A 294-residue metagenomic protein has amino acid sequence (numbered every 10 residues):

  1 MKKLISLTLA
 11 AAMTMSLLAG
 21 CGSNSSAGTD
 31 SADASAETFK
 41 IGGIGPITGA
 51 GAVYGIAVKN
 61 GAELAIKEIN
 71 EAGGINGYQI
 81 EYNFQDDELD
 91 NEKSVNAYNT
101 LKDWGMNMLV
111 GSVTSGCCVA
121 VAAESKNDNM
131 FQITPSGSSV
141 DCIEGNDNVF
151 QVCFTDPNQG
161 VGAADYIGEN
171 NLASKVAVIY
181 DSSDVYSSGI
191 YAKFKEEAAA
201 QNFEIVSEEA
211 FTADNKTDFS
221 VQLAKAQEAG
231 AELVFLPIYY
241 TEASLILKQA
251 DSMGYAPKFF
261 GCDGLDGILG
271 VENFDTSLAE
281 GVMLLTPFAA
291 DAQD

Functional and structural regions predicted by a protein language model:
M1-K40, E71, D103: Short, low-complexity disordered leader/linker segments with a strong preference for bacterial N-terminal type II
A27-G28, V53-V58, A72-I143, V152 (+3 more regions): Beta-alpha junction/loop-to-helix N-cap segments that form part of ligand/metal-binding clefts
T29-A32, A36, K59-Y82, E196-E204: Signal peptide-proximal N-terminal region of secreted/periplasmic/extracellular or secretory-lumen proteins
K40-I44, E81-F84, N107-S112, M130-S136 (+6 more regions): Structural recognition of the beta-strand scaffold that forms the well-ordered cores of secreted hydrolase catalytic
G42-G61, Q85-N91, V113-T114, I179-S188 (+2 more regions): Extracytoplasmic "Venus flytrap"
S94, V152-K175, S188-I190, K216-S220 (+3 more regions): Hydrophobic alpha-helical segments within soluble ligand-binding/sensing domains
V149-T212, L233: An alpha-beta-alpha
A250-D294: Extracellular/periplasmic periplasmic-binding protein-like sensory domains
